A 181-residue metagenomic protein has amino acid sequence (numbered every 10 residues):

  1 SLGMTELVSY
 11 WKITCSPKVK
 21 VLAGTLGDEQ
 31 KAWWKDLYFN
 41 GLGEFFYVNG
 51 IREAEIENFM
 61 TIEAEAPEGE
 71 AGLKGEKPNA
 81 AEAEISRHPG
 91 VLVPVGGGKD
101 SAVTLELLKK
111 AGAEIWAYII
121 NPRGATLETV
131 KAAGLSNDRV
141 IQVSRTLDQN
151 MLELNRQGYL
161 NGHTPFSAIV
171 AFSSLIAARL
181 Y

Functional and structural regions predicted by a protein language model:
S1-G90, A102, L107-L147, Y159 (+1 more regions): RNA-binding accessory domains that recognize and position tRNA/RNA substrates
E153-Y181: Conserved adenosine/adenylate-binding substructure
